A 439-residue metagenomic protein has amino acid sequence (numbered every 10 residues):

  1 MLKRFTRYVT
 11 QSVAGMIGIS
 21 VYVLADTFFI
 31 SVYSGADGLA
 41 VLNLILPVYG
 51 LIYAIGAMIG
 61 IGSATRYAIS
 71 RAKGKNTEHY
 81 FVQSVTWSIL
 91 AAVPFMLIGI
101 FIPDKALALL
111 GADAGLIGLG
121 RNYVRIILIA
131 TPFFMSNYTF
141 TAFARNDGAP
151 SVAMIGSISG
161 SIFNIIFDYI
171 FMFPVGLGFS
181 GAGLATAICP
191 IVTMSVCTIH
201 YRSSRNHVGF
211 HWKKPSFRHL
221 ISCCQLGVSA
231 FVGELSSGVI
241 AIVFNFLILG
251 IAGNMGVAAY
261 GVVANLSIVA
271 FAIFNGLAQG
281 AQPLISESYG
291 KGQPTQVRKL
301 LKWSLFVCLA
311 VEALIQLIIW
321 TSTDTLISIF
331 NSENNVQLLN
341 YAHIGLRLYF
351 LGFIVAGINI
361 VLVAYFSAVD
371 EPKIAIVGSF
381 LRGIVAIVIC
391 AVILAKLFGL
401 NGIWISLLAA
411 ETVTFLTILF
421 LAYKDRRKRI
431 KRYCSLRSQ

Functional and structural regions predicted by a protein language model:
M1-S34, P47-G62, R66, I89-M96 (+4 more regions): N-terminal transmembrane alpha-helices
M1-V13, Y67-A130, L177-V228, I285-G352 (+1 more regions): Short alpha-helical transmembrane segments in multi-pass integral membrane proteins
R7-D26, I126, N137, G160 (+5 more regions): Transmembrane helical elements of multi-pass membrane transporters/channels
V21-A40, L107-A114, I170-L177, G238-N265 (+4 more regions): Helix-terminus/linker motif at the lipid-water interface of multi-pass membrane proteins
L39-L97, F134-V152, A259-L317, T323 (+1 more regions): Small-residue-rich hydrophobic transmembrane alpha-helices
L51-A54, N164-D168, M194-T198, I268-A272 (+3 more regions): Hydrophobic transmembrane alpha-helices of multi-pass small-molecule transporters
G60, I126-R145, A153-S161, A182-C197 (+5 more regions): Short runs within selected transmembrane alpha-helices of multi-pass transporters and secretion channels
G99, A142, D168, M172 (+7 more regions): Structural signal for membrane-spanning alpha-helices in multi-pass inner-membrane proteins, emphasizing helix cores
